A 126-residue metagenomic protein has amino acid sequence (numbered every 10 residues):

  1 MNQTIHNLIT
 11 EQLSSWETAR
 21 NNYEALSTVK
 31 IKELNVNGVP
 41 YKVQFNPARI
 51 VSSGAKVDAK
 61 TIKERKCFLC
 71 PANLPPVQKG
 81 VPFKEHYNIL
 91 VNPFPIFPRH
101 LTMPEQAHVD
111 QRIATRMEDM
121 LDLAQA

Functional and structural regions predicted by a protein language model:
M1-M117, D122-L123: Active-site microenvironments that recognize anionic phosphate/pyrophosphate groups
A126: Phosphate-interacting basic helix/loop segments used at nucleotide- and nucleic-acid interfaces
